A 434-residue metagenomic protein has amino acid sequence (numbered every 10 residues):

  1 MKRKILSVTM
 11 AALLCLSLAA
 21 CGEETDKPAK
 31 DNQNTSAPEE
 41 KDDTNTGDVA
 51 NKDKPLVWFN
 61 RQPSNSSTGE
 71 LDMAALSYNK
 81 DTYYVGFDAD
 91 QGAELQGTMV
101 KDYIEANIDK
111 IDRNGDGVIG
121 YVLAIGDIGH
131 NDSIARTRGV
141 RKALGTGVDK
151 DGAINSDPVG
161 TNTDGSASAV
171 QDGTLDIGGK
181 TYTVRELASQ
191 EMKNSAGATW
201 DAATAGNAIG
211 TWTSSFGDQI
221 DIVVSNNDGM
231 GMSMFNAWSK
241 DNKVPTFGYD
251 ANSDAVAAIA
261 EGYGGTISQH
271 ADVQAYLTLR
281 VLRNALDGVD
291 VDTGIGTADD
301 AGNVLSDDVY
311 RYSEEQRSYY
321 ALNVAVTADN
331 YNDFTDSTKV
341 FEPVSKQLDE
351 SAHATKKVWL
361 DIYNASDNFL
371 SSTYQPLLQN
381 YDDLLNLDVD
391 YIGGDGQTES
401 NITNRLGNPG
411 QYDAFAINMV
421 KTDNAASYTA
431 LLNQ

Functional and structural regions predicted by a protein language model:
R3-E24: Sec-dependent N-terminal signal peptides of Gram-positive bacterial secreted proteins and lipoproteins
C21-Q434: A residue-level marker of the well-folded mature domains of exported/periplasmic proteins
